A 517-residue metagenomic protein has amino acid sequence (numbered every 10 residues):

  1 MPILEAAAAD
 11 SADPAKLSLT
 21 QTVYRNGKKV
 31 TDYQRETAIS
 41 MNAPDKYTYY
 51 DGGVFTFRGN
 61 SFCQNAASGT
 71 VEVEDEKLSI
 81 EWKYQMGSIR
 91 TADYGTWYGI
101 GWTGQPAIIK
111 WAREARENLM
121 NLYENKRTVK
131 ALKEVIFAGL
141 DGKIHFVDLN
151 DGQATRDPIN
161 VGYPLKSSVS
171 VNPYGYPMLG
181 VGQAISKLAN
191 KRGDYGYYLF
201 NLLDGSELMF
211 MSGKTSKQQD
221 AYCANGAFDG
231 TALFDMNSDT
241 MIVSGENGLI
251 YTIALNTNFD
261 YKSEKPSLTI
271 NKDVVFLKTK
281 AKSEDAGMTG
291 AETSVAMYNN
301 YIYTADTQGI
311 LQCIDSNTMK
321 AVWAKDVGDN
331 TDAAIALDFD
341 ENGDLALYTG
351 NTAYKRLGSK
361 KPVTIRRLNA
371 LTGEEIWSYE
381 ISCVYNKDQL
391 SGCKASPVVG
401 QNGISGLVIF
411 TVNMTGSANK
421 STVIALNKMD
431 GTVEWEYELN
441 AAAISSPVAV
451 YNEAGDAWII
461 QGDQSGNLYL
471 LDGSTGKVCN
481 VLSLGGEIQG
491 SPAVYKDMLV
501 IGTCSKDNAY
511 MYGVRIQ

Functional and structural regions predicted by a protein language model:
M1-A43, Y47, C63-T103, A107-F228 (+1 more regions): Extracytoplasmic/lumenal domain signature
V54: Short glycine/Trp-rich loop-beta-loop segment that forms part of the substrate-binding cleft
